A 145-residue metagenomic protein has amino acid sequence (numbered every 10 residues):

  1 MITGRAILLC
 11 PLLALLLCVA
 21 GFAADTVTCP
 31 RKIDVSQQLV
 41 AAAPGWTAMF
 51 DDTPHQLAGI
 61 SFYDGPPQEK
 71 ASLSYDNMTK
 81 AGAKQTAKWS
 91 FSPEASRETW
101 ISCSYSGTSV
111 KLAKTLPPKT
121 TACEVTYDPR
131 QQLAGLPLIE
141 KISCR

Functional and structural regions predicted by a protein language model:
M1-C10: Bacterial N-terminal signal peptides that target proteins for export
L9-C18: Bacterial N-terminal signal peptides
V19-A23: Sec/Tat signal peptide C-region and signal peptidase I cleavage site
A24-R145: Mitochondrial intermembrane space
